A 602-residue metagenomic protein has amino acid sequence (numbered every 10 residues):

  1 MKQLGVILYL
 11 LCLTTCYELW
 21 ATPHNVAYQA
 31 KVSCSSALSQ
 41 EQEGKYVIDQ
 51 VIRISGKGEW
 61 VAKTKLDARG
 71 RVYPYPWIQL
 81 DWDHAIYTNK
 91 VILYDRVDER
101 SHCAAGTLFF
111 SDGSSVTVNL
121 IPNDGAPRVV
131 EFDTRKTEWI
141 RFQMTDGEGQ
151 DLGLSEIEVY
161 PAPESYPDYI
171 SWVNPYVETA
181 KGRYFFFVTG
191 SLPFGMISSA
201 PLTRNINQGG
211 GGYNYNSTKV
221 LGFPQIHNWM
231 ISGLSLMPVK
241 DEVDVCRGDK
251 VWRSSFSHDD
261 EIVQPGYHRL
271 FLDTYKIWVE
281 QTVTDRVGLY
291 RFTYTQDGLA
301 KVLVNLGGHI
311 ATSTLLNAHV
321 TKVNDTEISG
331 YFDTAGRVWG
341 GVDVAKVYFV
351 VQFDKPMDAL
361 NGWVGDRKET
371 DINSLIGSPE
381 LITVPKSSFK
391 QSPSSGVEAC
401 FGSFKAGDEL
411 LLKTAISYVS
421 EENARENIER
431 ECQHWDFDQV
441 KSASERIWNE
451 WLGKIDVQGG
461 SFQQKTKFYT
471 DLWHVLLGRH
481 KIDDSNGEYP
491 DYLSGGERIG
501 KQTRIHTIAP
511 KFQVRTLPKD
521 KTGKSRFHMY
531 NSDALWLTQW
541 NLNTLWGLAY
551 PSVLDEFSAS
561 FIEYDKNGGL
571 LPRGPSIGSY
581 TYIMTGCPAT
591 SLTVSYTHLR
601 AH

Functional and structural regions predicted by a protein language model:
M1-L4: Positively charged n-region of N-terminal signal peptides that target proteins for export
I7-T15: Bacterial N-terminal signal peptides
T22-T88, Y94-C103, L120: Disordered, acidic Ser/Thr/Pro-rich linker "stalks" and the adjacent N-terminal cap of the next globular domain
C34-A37, G70-W77, A85-I86, V97-A162: Trp- and acidic/polar-enriched beta-sheet ligand-binding modules for extracellular glycan and matrix recognition
Q79-D81, K90-Y94, R141-Q143, E158-Y160 (+3 more regions): Residues within well-ordered beta-strands of beta-sheet-rich folds
N89, A104-G106, A300-V302: Short beta-strand/loop motifs in extracellular/secreted proteins, especially within beta-sandwich accessory domains
P163-S591, L599-R600: Accessory carbohydrate-recognition regions in carbohydrate-active enzymes
